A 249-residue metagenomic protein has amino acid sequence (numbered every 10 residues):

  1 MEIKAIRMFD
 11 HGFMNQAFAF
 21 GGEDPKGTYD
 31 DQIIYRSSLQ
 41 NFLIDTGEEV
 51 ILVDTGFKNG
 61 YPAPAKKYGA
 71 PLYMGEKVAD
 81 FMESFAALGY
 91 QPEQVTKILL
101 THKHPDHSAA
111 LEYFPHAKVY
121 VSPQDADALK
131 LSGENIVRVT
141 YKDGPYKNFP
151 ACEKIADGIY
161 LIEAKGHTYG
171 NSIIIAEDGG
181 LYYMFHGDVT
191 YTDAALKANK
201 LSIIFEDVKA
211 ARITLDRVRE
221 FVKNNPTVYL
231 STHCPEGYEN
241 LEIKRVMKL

Functional and structural regions predicted by a protein language model:
M1-K4: Extreme N-terminal starter segment of soluble prokaryotic enzymes
M8-F9, T55-F57, K103, D125 (+3 more regions): Active-site metal-binding loops of divalent metal-dependent hydrolases
D10-E83, I173-G187: Conserved beta-strand hairpin/beta-sheet module of binuclear metal-dependent hydrolase folds, prominently
G60, S108-E112, Y238-L249: Short, electropositive alpha-helical surface patch
A63-K67, L72, Y191-F205, K248-L249: Active-site gating loops and adjacent loop-to-helix segments of metal-dependent hydrolytic enzymes
Y73-Y90, Q94, Y113, K118-E163 (+2 more regions): Metallo-beta-lactamase
V95-D106: Metallo-beta-lactamase
C152-E153, Y160-E163, Y169-I243: Metallo-beta-lactamase
